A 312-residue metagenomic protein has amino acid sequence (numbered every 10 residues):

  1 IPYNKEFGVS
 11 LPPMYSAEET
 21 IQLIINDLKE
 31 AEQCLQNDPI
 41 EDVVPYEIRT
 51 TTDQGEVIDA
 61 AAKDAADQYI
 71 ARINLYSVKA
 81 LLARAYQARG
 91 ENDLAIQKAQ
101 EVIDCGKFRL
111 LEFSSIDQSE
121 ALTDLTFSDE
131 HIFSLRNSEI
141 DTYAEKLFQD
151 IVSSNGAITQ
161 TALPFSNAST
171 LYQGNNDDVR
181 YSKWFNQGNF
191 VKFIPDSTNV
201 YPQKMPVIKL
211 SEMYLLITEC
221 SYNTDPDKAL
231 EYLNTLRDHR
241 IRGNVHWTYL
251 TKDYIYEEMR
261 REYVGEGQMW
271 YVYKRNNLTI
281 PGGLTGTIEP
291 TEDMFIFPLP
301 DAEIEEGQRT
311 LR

Functional and structural regions predicted by a protein language model:
I1-L147, T159-T161, S169-R312: Acidic/polar-rich alpha-helix caps and helix-coil junctions
N155-A157: Short, motif-level signal for alpha-helix interfacial/capping segments enriched in acidic residues and aromatics/proline
